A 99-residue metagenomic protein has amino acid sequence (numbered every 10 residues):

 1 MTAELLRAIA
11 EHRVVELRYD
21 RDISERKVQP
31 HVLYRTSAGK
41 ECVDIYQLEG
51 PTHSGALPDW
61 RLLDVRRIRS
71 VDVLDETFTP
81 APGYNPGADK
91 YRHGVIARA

Functional and structural regions predicted by a protein language model:
M1-A99: Core beta-strand-centered patch of the WYL/Sm-like small regulatory domain
